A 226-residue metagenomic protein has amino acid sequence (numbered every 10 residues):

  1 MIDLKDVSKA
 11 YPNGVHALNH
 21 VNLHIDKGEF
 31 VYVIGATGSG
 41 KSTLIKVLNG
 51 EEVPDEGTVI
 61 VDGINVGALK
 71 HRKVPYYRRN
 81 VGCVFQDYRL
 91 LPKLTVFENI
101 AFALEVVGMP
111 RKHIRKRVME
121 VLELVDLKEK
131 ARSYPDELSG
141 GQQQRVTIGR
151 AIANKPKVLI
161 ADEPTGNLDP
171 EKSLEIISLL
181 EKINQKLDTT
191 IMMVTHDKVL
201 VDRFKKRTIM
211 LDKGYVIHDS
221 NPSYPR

Functional and structural regions predicted by a protein language model:
N49: Helix-to-loop junction immediately C-terminal to a conserved catalytic motif
G57-N65: Conserved ABC transporter NBD signature motif
V66-G82: ABC ATPase NBD coupling module
L94-A101: Short coil-to-helix segment of the ABC ATPase nucleotide-binding domain corresponding to the Q-loop/switch region
Y134-L138, Q142-Q144: Conserved ABC ATPase signature
A153-K157: A short, proline-enriched helix->beta-strand linker immediately N-terminal to the Walker B motif in ABC-type P-loop
L159-D162: Catalytic Walker B motif of ABC-type/P-loop ATPase nucleotide-binding domains
